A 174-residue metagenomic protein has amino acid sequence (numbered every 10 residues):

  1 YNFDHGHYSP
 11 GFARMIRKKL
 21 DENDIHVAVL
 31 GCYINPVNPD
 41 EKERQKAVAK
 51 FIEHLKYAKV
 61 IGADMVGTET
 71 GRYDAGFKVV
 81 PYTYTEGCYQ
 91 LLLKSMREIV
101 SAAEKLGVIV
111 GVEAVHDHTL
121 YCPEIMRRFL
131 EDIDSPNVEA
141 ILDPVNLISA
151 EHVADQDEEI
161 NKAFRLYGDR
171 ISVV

Functional and structural regions predicted by a protein language model:
Y1-D4: A short beta-strand-loop structural module common to alpha/beta enzyme folds
H7-F12: Glycine-rich, highly charged phosphate/nucleotide-binding loops
R14, K19-E22, V37-L142: Active-site acidic/histidine proton-transfer and metal-coordination neighborhood in alpha/beta enzyme cores
A28, G67-E69, V138-P144, Y167-V174: Non-cysteine beta-strand/loop elements that form the S-adenosyl-L-methionine
H116-I125, N146-E159: Active-site glycine- and acidic-residue-rich loops that bind and position anionic ligands or nucleotide-like cofactors
H152-V174: Glycoside hydrolase catalytic-domain groove-lining segments
